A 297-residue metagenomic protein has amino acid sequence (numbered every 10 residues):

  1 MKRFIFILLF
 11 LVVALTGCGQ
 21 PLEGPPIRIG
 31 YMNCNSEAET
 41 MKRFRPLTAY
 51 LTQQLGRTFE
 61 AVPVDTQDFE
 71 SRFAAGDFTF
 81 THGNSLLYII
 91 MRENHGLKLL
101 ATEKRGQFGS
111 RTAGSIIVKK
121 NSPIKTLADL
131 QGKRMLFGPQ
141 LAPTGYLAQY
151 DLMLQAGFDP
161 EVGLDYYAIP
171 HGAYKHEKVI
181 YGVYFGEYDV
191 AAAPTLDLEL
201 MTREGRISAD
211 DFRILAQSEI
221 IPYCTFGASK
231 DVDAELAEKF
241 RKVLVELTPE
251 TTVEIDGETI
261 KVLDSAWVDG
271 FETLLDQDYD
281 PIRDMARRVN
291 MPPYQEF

Functional and structural regions predicted by a protein language model:
L22-I89: Extracytoplasmic small-molecule ligand-binding "clamshell" domains of the periplasmic binding protein/Venus flytrap
G24, V118-P139, V162: Flexible hinge/capping segments at coil-to-helix
I27-G30, N35-A49, A228, V232-F297: An extracytoplasmic/periplasmic, membrane-proximal ligand-sensing/linker region
M32-S36, T102-K104, K119-K120, K133-Y146 (+1 more regions): Short beta-strand->loop
N33, A113-I124, I221-E235: A bilobed periplasmic-binding-protein/Venus flytrap-type ligand-binding module shared by bacterial periplasmic
R45-L55, Q107, G145-G172, E199-I207 (+2 more regions): Ligand-binding cleft/hinge of the Venus flytrap
A61-S71, P160-Y181, I220: Short helix-initiation/N-cap motifs at beta->coil->alpha
S85-H95, Q149-Q155, G182-D210: A ligand-binding cleft/hinge motif common to bilobed small-molecule-binding domains
